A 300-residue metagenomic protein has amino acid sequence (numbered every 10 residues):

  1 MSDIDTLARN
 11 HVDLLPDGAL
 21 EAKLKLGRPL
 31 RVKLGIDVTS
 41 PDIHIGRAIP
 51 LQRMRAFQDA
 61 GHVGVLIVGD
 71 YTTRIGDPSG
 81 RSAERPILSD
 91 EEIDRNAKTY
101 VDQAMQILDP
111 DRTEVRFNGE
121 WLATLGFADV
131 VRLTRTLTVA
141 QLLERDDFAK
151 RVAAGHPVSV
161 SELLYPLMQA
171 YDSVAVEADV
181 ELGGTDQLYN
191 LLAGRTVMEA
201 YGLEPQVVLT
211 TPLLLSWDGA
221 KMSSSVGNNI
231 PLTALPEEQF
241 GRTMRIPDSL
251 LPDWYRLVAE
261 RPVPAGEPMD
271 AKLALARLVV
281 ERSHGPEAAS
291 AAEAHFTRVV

Functional and structural regions predicted by a protein language model:
M1-K33: Positively charged, low-complexity intrinsically disordered leader regions
H11, P86-T210: Divalent-metal (Mg2+/Mn2+/Ca2+)-assisted nucleotide/phosphate chemistry catalytic cores
L20-P78, V180-L188, G194-R195: N-terminal catalytic cores of NTP/NDP-binding nucleotidyl/phosphoryl-transfer enzymes
G27-G35, G64, Y165-A175, A271-K272: Short, hydrophobic/aliphatic alpha-helical segments
L30-R31, V65, E114, V180 (+3 more regions): Structural motif
R55-L108: Well-ordered mid-protein domain cores that form the structural environment of catalytic cofactors
G76-G80, L125-V131, D218-S223: Short acidic, glycine/serine/threonine-rich loops at helix termini
M198-V300: Conserved nucleotide- and phosphate/pyrophosphate-binding catalytic cores in adenylate/nucleotidyl-handling enzymes
